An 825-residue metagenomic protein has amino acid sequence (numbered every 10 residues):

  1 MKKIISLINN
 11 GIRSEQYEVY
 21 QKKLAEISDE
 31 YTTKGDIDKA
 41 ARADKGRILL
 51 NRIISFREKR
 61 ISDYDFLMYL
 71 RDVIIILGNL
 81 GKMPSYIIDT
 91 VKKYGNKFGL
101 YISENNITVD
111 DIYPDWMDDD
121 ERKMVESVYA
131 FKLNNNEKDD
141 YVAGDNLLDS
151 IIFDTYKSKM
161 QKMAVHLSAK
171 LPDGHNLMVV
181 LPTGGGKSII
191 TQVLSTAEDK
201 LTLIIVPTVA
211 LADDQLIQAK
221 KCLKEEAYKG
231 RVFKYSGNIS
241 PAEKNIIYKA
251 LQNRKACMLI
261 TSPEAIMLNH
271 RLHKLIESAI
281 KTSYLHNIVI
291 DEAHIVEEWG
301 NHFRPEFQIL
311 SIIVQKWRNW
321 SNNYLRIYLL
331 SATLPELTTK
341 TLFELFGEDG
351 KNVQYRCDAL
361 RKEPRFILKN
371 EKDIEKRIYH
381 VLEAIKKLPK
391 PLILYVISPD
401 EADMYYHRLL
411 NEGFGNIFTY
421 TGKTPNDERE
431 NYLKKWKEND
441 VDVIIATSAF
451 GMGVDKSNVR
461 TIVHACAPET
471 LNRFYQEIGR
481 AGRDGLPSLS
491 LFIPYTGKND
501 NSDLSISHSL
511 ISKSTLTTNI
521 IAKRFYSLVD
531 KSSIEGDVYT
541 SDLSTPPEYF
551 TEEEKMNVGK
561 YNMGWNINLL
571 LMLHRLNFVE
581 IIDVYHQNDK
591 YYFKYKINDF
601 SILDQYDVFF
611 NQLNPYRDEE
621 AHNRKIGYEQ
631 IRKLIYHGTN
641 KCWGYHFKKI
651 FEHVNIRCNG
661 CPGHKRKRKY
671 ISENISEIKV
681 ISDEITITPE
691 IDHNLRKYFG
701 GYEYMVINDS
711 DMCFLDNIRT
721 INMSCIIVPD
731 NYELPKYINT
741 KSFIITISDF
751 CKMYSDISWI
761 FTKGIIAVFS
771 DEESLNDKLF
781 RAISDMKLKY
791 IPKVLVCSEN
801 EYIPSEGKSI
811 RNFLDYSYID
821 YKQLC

Functional and structural regions predicted by a protein language model:
M1-L330, L334-R361, D373, Y379-K390 (+11 more regions): N-terminal helicase ATP-binding lobe
I205, L330, A465, E477 (+3 more regions): Generic beta-sheet signal
G237, P263-E264, V396-P399, V706-S710 (+4 more regions): Structural motif
L337-K340, Y355-R356, L360, P364-L368 (+3 more regions): Interdomain linker/hinge connecting the two RecA-like lobes of the SF2 helicase core
P364, N674-C751: Active-site-facing substrate-recognition patch
A384-A402, H407-G422, E428-S448, V454-D683 (+3 more regions): C-terminal helicase lobe
F492-I493, F610-P615, K752, K763-S770 (+1 more regions): Terminal, basic amphipathic appendages of nucleotide-handling enzymes
S502-L504, E801-R811: Glycine-rich, charge-decorated loop segments at or immediately adjacent to ligand/cofactor-binding or catalytic sites
